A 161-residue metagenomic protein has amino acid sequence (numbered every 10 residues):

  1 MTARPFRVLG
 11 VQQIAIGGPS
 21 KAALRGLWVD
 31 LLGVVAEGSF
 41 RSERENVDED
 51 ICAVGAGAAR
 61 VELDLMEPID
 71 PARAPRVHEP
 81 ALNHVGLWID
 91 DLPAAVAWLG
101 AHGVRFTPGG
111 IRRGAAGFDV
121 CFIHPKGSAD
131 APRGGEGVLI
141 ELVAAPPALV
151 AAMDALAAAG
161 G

Functional and structural regions predicted by a protein language model:
M1-R7, S39, I51, V96-G161: Vicinal oxygen chelate
R7-A23, L31, V35: Surface-exposed interaction/gating patches
G10-P19, D50-G55, R73-L99, K126: Vicinal oxygen chelate
V11, E37, P68-N83, T107-G109 (+1 more regions): A cross-kingdom feature marking solvent-exposed beta-strand/loop segments within repeated, beta-rich binding/scaffold
L24-V29, L99: Conserved active-site tyrosine of GNAT-family acetyltransferases
V35, A59-V61, R73-A74, A131 (+1 more regions): Short loop/beta submotifs within extracellular cysteine-rich repeat domains
S42-A59: C-terminal "cap" of GNAT-fold acetyltransferases
L63-A72, V143: Amphipathic N-proximal alpha-helical interface segments
